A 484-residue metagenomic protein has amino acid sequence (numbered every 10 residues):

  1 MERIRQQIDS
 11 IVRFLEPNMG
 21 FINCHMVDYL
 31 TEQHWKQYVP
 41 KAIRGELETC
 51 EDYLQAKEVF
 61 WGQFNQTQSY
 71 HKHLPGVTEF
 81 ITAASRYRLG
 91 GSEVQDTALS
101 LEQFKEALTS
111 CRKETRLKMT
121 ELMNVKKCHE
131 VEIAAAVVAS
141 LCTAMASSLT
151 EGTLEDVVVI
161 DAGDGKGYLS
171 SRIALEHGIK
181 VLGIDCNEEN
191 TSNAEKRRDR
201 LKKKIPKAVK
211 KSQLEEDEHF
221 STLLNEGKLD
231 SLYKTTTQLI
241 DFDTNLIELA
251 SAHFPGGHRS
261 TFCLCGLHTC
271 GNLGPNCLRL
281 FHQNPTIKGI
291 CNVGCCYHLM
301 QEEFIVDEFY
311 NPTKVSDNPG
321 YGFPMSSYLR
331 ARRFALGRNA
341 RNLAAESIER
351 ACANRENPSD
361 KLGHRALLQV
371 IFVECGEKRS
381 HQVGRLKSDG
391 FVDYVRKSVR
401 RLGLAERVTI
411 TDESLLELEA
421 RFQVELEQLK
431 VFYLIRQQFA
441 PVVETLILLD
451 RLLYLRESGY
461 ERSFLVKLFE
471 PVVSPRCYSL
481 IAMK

Functional and structural regions predicted by a protein language model:
M1-T82, R86-R88, F104, R198 (+1 more regions): Class I S-adenosyl-L-methionine
R116-V131: Class I SAM-dependent methyltransferase Rossmann-like catalytic core, especially the SAM/SAH-binding loop
H129-L154: Conserved alpha-helix/loop element of class I SAM-dependent methyltransferases that forms part of the SAM/SAH-binding
L154-G163: Conserved class I S-adenosyl-L-methionine
K166-G178: Conserved SAM-binding loop of SAM-dependent methyltransferases across substrates and taxa, primarily the Class I
K180-D185: Conserved SAM-binding motif I beta-strand of class I
E188-T191: Helix N-cap at the beta1-alpha1 junction of Rossmann-like dinucleotide-binding domains, i.e., the first residues
A194-E195: Conserved SAM-binding loop
